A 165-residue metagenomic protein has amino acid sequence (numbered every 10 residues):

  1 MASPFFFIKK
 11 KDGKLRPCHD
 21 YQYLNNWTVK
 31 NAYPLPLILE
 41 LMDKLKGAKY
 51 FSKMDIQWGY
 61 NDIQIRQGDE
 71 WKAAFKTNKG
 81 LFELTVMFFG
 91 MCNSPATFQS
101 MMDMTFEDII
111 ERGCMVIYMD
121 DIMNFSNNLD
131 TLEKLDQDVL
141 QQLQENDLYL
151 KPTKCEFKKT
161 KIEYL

Functional and structural regions predicted by a protein language model:
M1-L165: Retroelement reverse transcriptase polymerase core
